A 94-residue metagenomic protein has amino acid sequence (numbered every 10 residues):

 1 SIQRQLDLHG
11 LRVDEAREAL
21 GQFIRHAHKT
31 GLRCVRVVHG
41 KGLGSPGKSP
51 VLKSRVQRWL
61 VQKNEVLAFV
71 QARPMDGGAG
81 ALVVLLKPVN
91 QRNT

Functional and structural regions predicted by a protein language model:
S1-C34, V38-T94: Long, charged, low-complexity intrinsically disordered regions
